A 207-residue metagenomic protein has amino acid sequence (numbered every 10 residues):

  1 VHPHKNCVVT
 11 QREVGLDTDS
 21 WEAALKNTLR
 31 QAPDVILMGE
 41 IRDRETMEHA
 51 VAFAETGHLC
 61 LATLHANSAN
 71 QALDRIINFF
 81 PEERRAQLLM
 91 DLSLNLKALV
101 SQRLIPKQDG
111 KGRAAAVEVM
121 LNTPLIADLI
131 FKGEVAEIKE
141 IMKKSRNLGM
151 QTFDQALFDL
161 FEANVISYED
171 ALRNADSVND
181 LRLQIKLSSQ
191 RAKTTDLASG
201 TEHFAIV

Functional and structural regions predicted by a protein language model:
V1-V207: Short, flexible helix-loop junctions that flank or precede catalytic/ligand sites
